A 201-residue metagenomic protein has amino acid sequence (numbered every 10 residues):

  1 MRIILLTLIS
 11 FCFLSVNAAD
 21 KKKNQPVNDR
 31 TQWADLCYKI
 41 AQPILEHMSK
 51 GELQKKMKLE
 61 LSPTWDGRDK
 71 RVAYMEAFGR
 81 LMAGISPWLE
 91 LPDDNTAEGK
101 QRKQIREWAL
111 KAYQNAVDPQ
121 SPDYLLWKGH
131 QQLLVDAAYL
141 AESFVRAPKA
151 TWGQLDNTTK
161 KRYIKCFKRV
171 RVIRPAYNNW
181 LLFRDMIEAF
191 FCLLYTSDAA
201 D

Functional and structural regions predicted by a protein language model:
M1-T7: Sec-dependent signal peptide recognition, specifically the positively charged N-region followed immediately by
I9-N17: Hydrophobic h-region of N-terminal signal peptides that target proteins for export in Gram-negative bacteria
D20-E76, A83, E107-K111: Low-complexity, Ser/Thr/Pro/Gly-enriched N-terminal "stalk/linker" regions
C37-M57, K103-D123, N157-P175, S197: Long, well-ordered core segments of solenoidal/helical folds
E46, P87-E90, R146, F190-L194: Positions within ordered alpha-helical repeat solenoids
D69-P148: Membrane helical hairpin/interfacial module
E142, N178-L194: Acidic/serine-rich, low-complexity amphipathic helices located in mid- to C-terminal regulatory regions
Y195-D201: Conserved small/polar residues in nucleotide/adenosyl-binding loops
